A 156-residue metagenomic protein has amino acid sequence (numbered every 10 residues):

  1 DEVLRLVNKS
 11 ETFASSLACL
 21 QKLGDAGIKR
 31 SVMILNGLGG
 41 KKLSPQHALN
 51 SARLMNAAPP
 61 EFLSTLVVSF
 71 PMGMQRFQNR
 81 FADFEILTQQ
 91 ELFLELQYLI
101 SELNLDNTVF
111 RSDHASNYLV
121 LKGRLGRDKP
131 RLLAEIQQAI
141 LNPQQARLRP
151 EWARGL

Functional and structural regions predicted by a protein language model:
D1-G27, N36-A58, R76-E91: Conserved non-cysteine loop/helix-boundary elements of the Radical SAM core domain that shape
M33: Conserved SET/PR domain catalytic loop and adjacent active-site segment of histone-lysine N-methyltransferases
L49, R53-L156: Auxiliary Fe-S-binding modules of radical SAM enzymes
